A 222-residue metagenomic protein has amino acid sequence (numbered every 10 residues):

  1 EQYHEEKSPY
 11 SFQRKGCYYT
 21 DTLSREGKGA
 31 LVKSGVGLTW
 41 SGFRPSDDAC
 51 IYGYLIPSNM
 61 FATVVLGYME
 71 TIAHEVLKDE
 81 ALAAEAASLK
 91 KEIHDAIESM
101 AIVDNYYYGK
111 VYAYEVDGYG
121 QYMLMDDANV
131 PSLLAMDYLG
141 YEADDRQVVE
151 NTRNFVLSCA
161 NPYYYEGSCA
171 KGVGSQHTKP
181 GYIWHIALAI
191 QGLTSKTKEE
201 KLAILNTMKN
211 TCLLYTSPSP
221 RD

Functional and structural regions predicted by a protein language model:
E1, R221-D222: Intrinsically disordered, compositionally biased terminal peptides
Q2-T63, V76, A83-I183: Extended ligand-binding clefts on enzyme/binding-domain cores
M60-K78, L134-D145, A187-E199, D222: Well-ordered alpha-helical scaffold segments within catalytic/enzyme domains
K171-L214: C-terminal hydrophobic structural anchor segments that stabilize assembly/packing rather than catalytic chemistry
Y215-P220: Conserved small/polar residues in nucleotide/adenosyl-binding loops
